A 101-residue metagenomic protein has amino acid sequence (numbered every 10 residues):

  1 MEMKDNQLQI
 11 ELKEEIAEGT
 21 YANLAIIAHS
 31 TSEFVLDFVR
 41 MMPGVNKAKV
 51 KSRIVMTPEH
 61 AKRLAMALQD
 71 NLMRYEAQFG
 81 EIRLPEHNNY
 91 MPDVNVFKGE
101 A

Functional and structural regions predicted by a protein language model:
M1-E59, R63-A101: N-terminal intrinsically disordered, cationic/polar leader segments that include organellar targeting peptides
